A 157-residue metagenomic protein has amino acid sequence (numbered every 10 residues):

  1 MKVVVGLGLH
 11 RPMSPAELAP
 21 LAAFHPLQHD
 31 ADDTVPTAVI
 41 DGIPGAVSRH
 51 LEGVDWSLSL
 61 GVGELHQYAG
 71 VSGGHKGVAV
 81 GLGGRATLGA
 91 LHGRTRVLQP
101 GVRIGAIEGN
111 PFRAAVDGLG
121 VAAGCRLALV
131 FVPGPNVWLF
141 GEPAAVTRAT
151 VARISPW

Functional and structural regions predicted by a protein language model:
M1-L9, L129-V130: Short internal beta-strands
V5-P26, D33: Glycine-rich nucleotide/cofactor/substrate-binding loop typically near the N-terminus or early in the first domain
F24-W157: Conserved, well-structured core segments that form the ligand-binding/active-site neighborhood of functional domains
